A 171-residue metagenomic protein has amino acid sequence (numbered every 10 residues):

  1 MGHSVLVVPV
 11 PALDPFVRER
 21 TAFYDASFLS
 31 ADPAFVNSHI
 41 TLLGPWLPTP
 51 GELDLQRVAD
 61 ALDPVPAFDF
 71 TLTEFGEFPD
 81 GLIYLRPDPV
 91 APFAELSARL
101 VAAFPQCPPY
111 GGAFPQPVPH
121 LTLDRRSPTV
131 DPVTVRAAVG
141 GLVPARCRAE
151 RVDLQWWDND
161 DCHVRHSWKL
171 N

Functional and structural regions predicted by a protein language model:
M1-D69, V90-E150, H163-N171: Basic, often amphipathic N-terminal segments
W46, G76-P79: Feature marks short, surface-exposed loop/turn motifs that line or immediately flank catalytic pockets and channel
F78-G81, D161: Short acidic/glycine-enriched loop/turn segments that link adjacent beta-strands
G81-L82, L96: Short, conserved acidic/polar surface loops in the N-terminal third of protein domains
I83-P89: Short histidine-centered catalytic/ligand-binding loop motif
L154-D158: Short, exposed beta-strand-loop hairpins at the edges of beta-sheets in extracellular/periplasmic proteins
